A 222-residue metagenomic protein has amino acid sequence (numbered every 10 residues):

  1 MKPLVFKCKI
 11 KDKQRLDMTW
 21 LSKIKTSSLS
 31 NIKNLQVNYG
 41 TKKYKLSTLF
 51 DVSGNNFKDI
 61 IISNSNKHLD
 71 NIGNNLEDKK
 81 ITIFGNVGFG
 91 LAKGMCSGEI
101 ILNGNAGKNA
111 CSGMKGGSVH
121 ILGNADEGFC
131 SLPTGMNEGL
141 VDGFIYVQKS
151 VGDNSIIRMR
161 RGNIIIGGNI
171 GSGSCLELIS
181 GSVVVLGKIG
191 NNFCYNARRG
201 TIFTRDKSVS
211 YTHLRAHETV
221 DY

Functional and structural regions predicted by a protein language model:
M1-G73, E77-K80, N86, G90-L91 (+3 more regions): Long, low-complexity, mixed-charge
K58-I60, I72, K79, L91 (+8 more regions): The right-handed parallel beta-helix/beta-solenoid scaffold, focusing on the short coil/turn and N-cap positions
S63, F84, K93-G94, N103 (+9 more regions): Feature marks extracellular polysaccharide-active and adherence modules
K67-L69, V87-F89, A106-N109, H120 (+8 more regions): Extracellular beta-strand scaffolds
L76, G88, M95-C96, G107 (+2 more regions): Tandem repeat scaffolds
D126-M136: Extracellular beta-strand/beta-solenoid scaffold signature
M136-F144: Surface-exposed loop/turn motifs in large extracellular/passenger domains
T212-D221: Conserved small/polar residues in nucleotide/adenosyl-binding loops
